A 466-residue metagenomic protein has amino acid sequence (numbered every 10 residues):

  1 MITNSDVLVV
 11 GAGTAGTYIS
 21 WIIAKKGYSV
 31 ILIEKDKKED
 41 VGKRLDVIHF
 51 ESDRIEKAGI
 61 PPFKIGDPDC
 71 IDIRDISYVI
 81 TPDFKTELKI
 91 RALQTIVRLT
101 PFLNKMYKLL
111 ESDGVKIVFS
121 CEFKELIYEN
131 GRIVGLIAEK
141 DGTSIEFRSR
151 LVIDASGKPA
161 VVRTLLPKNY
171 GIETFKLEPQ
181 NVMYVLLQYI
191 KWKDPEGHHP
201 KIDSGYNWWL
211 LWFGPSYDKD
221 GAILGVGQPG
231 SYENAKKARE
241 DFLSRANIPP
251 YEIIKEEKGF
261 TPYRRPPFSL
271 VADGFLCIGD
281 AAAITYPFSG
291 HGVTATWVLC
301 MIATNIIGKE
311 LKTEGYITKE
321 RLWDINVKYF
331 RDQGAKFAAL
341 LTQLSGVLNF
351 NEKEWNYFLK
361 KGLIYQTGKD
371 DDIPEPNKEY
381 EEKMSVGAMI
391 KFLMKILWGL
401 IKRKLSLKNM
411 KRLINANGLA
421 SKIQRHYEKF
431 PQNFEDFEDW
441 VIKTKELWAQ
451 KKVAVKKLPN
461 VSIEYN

Functional and structural regions predicted by a protein language model:
I2-L32: N-terminal Rossmann-like FAD-binding beta1-loop-alpha1 element of flavoenzymes
A15, K38, P159: Conserved Rossmann-like nucleotide-cofactor binding loop
I22, K35-Y78: N-terminal FAD cofactor-binding segment of flavoenzymes
P82-T100, G135, Y217-Q228: Helix-loop-beta segment of a Rossmann-like dinucleotide-binding subdomain
K89-L109, V161, P229-K237: Short beta-strand to alpha-helix junction loop
S112-A246: Predominantly flavin-linked oxidoreductase catalytic cores and closely associated redox partners
F123, Y232-Q333, L341: FAD/FMN-dependent oxidoreductases across multiple families
G308-N466: C-terminal helical "tail/cap" subdomain of flavin- and related membrane-associated enzymes
